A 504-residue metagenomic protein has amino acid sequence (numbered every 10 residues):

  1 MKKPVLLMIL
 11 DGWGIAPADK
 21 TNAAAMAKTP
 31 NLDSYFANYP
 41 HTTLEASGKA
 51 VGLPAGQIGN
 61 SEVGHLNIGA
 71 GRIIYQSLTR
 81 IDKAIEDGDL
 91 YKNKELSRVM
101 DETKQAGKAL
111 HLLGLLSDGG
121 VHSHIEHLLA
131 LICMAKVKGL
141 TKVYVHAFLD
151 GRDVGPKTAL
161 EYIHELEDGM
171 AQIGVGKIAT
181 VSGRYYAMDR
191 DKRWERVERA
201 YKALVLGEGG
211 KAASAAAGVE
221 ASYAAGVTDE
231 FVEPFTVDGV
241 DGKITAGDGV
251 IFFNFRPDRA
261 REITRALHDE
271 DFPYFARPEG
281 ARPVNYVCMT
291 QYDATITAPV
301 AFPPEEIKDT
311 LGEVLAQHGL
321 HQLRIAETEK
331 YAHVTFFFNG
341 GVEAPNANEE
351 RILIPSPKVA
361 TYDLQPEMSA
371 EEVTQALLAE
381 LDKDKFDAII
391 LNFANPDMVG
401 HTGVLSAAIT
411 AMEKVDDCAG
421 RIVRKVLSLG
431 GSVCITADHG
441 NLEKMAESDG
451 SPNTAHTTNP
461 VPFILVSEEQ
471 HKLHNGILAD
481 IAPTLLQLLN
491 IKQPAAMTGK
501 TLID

Functional and structural regions predicted by a protein language model:
M1-D504: Feature captures the catalytic ectodomains and active-site-proximal regions of enzymes that hydrolyze or transfer
